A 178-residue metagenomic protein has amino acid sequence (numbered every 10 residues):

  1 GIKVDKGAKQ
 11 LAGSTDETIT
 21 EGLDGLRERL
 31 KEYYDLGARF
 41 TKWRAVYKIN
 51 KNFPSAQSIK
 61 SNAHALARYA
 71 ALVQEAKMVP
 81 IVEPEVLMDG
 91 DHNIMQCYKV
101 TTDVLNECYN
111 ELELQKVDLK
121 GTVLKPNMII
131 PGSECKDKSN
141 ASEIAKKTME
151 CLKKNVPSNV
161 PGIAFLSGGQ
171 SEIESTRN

Functional and structural regions predicted by a protein language model:
G1-L36, I49, D137, A141 (+5 more regions): Alpha/beta catalytic barrel-like cores
G13, A45-S58, V86-H92, S133: Glycine-rich, proline-tolerant flexible connector loops at the mouths of alpha/beta enzymes
T15-R29, P54-Y69, D103: Glycine-rich anion/phosphate-binding loops
W43, V82, L124: Conserved, mostly hydrophobic/aromatic
L66, V79-P80, P84-N93, V100 (+1 more regions): Conserved anion-binding
H92-N178: Active-site capping/gating regions of soluble enzymes
